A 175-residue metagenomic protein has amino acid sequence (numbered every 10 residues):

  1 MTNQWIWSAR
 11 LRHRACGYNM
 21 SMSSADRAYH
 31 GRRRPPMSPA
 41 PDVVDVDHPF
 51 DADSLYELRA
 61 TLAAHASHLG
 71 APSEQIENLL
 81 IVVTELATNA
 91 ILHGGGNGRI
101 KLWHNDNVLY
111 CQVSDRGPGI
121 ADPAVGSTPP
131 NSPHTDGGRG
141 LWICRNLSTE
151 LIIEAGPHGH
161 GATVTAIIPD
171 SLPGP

Functional and structural regions predicted by a protein language model:
W5-H48, I91-P175: Conserved beta-strand-loop-beta-strand hairpin that lines the nucleotide-binding pocket of ATP/GTP-utilizing enzymes
R33-P36, L55, R59, G70-A71 (+1 more regions): Short hydrophobic/aromatic-rich motifs at helix boundaries and adjacent loops
D45-A60: STAS-typified acidic loop motif
F50-D53, E74, R139: Short, surface-exposed alpha-helical recognition segments that flank or form part of ligand/macromolecule-binding
Y56-T84: Conserved short strand/loop->alpha-helix "switch" segment adjacent to the catalytic nucleotide/phosphoryl-transfer site
